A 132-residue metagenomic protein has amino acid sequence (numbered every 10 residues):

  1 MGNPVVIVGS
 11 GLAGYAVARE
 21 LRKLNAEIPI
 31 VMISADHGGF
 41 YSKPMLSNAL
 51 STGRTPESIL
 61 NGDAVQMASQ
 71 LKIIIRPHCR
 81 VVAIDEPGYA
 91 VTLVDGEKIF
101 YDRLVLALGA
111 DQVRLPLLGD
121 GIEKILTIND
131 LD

Functional and structural regions predicted by a protein language model:
M1-V6, N61-D132: FAD-binding core/adjacent interface of flavoenzyme oxidoreductases
G2-I74: Beta1-alpha1 glycine-rich phosphate/pyrophosphate-binding loop at the start of Rossmann-like nucleotide-binding domains
